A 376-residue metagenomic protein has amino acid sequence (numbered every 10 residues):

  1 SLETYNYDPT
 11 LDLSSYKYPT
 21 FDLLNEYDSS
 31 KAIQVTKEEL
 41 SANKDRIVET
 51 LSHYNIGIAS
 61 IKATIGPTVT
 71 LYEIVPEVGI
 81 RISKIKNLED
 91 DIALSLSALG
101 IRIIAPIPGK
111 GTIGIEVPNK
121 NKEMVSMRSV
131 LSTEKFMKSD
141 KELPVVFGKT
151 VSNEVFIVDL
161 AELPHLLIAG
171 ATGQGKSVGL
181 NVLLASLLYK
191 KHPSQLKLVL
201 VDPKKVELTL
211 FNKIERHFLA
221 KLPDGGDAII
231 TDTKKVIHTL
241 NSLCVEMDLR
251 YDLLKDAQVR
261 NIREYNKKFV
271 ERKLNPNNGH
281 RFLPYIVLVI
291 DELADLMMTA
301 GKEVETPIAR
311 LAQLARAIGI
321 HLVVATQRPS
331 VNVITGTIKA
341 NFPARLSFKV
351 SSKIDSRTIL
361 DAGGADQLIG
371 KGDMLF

Functional and structural regions predicted by a protein language model:
S1-H165, L219: Low-complexity, intrinsically disordered P/S/T-rich segments
Y7, H53-Y54, I65, L183 (+2 more regions): Bulky hydrophobic/aromatic packing residues
S15-Y16, I107-T112, E116, K135-R260 (+3 more regions): P-loop NTPase catalytic phosphate-binding loop
V130, E246, K268: Residues that form generic nucleotide/phosphate-binding pockets
V259-F269: Short glycine-rich substrate-engagement loop in P-loop NTPases that contacts/grips substrate
V270-N275: Conserved helix/coil segment N-terminal to the catalytic DExD/H
